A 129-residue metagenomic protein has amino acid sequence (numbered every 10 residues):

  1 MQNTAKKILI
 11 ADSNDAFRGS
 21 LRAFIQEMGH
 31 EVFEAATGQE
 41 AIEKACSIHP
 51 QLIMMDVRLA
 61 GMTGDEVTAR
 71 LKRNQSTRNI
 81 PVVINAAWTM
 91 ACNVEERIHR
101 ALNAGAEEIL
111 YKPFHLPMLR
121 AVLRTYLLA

Functional and structural regions predicted by a protein language model:
D15-F33, Y126: Two-component/phosphorelay signaling modules centered on CheY-like receiver
E34, L59-M62: Residue-level signal for the "D+5" position in two-component response regulator receiver
T37-E40, T63-A69: Acidic catalytic/metal-coordinating carboxylates
I48-M54, L59: Active-site beta3 strand of CheY-like receiver
A60, A69, R78, M90: The feature encodes the CheY-like receiver
E66, T89-E108, A121: Alpha4 helix (beta4-alpha4-beta5 surface) of REC/receiver domains from two-component response regulators
N85-A86: Hydrophobic/aromatic residues positioned on beta-strands within the core alpha/beta folds
Y111-L123: C-terminal output helix
